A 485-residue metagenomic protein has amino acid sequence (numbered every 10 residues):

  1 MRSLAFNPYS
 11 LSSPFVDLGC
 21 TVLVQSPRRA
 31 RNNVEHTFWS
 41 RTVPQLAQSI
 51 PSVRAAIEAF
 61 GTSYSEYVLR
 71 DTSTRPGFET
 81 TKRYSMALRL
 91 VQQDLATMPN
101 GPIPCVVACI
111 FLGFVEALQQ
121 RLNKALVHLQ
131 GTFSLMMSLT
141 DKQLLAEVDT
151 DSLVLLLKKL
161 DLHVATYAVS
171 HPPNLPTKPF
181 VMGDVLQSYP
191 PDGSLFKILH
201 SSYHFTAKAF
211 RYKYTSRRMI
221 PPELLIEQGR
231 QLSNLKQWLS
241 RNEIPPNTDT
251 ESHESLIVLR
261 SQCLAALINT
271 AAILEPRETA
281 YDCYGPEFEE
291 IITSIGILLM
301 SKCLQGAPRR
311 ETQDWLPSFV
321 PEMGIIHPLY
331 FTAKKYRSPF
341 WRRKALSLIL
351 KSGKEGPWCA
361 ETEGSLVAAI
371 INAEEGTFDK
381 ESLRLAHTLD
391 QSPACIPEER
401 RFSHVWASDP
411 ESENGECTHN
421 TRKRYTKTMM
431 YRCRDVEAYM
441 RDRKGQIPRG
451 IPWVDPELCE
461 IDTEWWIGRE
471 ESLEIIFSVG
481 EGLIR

Functional and structural regions predicted by a protein language model:
M1-V43, S49, V148-Y189, G353-R485: Intrinsically disordered, low-complexity regulatory regions with latent secondary structure
R2-I50, R54-S63, V68-E227, I244-I257 (+1 more regions): Intrinsically disordered, low-complexity acidic/Ser/Thr-rich segments used as protein-protein interaction/activation
A56, F60, F111, L156 (+4 more regions): "A position-specific structural signal for the A-helix of alpha-solenoid helical repeats
P76, P176-Y336, R342-L346: Cytosolic regulatory protein-protein interaction regions
R83, L90, H128, E287 (+1 more regions): Alpha-helical solenoid repeat scaffolds, predominantly canonical TPR units
L90, T97, L135, W238-N242 (+3 more regions): Residue position in alpha-helical solenoids
C109, E116, A333-Y336, D409 (+1 more regions): The core hydrophobic/aromatic register in alpha-helical repeat solenoids, strongest for pentatricopeptide repeats
M137-K142, G183-L186, I292-L299, K354-E361: Eukaryote-specific, cytoplasm-facing alpha-helical/coiled-coil scaffolding segments in long proteins
